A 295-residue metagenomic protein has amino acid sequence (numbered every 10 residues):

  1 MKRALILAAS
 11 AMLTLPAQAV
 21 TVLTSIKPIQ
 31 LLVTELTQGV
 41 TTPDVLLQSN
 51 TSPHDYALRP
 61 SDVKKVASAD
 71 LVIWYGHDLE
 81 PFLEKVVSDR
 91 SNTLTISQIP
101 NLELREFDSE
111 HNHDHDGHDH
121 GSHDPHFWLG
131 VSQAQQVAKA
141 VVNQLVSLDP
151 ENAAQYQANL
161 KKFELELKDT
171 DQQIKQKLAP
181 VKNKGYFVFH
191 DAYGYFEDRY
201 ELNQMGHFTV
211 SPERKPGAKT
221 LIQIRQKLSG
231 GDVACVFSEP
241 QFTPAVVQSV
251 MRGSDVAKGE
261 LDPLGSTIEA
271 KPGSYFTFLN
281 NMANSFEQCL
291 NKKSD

Functional and structural regions predicted by a protein language model:
M1-K2, H111: Generic cytosolic/nucleocytoplasmic N-terminal low-complexity/intrinsically disordered segments
K2-A8: Sec-dependent signal peptide recognition, specifically the positively charged N-region followed immediately by
T14-A17: N-terminal signal peptide c-region/cleavage motif recognized by signal peptidases
A19-D295: Extracytoplasmic metal-acquisition and chelation regions
